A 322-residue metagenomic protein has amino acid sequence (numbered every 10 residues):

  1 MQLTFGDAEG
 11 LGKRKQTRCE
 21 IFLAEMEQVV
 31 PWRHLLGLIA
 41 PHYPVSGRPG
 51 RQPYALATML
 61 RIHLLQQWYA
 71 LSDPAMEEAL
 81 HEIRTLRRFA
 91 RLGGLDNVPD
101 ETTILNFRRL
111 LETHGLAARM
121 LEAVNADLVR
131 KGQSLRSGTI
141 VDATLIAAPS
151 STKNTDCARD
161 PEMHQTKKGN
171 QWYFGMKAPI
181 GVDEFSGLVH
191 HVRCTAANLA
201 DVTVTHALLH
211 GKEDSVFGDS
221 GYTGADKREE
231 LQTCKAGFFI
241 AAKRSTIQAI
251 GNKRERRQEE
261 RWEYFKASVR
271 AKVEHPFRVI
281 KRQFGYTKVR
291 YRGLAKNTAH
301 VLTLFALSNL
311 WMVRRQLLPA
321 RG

Functional and structural regions predicted by a protein language model:
M1-R33, G37, P319-G322: Charged, often Cys/His-bearing segments associated with DNA-binding zinc-finger transcription factors
Q2-F5, P74, E78-H81, R91-G237 (+4 more regions): Polybasic low-complexity intrinsically disordered regions
L3-E9, D214-S215, S220-A295, A299: Helix-centered, glycine/charged polyanion-binding patches within enzymatic domains that contact phosphate-containing
P31, R51-T58, D96-D100, F265 (+2 more regions): Secondary-structure capping and boundary motifs in well-ordered enzyme cores
L36-P44, N125, F277, K281: Amphipathic, well-packed alpha-helical segments that form the structural scaffold of globular domains
L38-A57: An N-terminal domain-cap segment
T58-A70: Alpha-helical support elements that line or immediately flank enzyme active sites and cofactor-binding pockets
E260, Q283, Q316-G322: A short, flexible helix-boundary coil/loop motif
